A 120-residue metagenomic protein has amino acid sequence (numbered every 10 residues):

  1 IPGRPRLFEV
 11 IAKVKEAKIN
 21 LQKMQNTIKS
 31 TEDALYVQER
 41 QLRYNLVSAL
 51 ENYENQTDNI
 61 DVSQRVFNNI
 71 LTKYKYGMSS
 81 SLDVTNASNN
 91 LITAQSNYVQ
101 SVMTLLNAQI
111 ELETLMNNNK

Functional and structural regions predicted by a protein language model:
I1-D61: Sec/SRP-type N-terminal targeting helices
R4, M103-L106: Short, structured secondary-structure boundary patches
V14-A17, E39, S63, V84-A87 (+2 more regions): Hydrophobic packing residues in well-ordered alpha-helices of helical domains and bundles
Q25-E32, Q64, N68-L71, Q109: Structural signal for well-ordered, non-membrane alpha-helices
E51-Q100, E113-L115: Charged, solvent-exposed structural "stalk/scaffold" segments of large extracytoplasmic/peripheral assemblies
N107-K120: Short amphipathic coiled-coil heptad-repeat segments
